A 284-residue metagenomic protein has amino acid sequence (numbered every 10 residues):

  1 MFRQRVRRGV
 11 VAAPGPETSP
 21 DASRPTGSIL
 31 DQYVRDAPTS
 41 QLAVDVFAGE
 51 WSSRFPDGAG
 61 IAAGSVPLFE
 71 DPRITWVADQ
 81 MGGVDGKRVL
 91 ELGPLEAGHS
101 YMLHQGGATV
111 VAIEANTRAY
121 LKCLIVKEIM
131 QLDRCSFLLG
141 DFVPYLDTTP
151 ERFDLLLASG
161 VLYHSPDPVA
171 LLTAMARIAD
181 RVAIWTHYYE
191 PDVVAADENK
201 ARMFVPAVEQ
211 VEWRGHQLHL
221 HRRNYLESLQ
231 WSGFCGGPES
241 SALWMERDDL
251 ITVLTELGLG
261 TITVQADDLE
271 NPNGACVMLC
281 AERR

Functional and structural regions predicted by a protein language model:
M1-A48: Membrane-proximal basic amphipathic "stem/tether" segments
P67-D85: Conserved alpha-helix/loop element of class I SAM-dependent methyltransferases that forms part of the SAM/SAH-binding
D85-L95: Conserved class I S-adenosyl-L-methionine
E96-G107: Conserved SAM-binding loop of SAM-dependent methyltransferases across substrates and taxa, primarily the Class I
T109-E114: Conserved SAM-binding motif I beta-strand of class I
C123-L124: Conserved SAM-binding loop
Q131-F142: Conserved SAM-binding strand-loop segment of SAM-dependent methyltransferases
A158, P166-C280: S-adenosyl-L-methionine-dependent methyltransferase catalytic module, highlighting the catalytic core
